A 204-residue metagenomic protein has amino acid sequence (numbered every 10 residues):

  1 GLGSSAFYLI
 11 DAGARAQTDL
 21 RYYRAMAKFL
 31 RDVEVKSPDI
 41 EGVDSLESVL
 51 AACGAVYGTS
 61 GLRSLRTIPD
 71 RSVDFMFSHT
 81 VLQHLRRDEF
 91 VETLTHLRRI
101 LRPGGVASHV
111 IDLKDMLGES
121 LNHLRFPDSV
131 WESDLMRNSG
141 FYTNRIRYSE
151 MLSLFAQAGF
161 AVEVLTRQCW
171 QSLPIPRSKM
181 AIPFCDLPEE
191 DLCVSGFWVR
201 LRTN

Functional and structural regions predicted by a protein language model:
L2-S64: Class I SAM-dependent methyltransferase SAM/SAH-binding core
A14-R15, D112-L117, C169: Short "lid" loop at the C-terminus of a central beta-strand within the Rossmann-like core of SAM-dependent
R63-M76: A short acidic, Gly/Pro-enriched loop at the edge of an enzyme's catalytic core that lines a small-molecule cofactor
D74-D88: A short SAM/SAH-binding and catalytic strip from SAM-dependent methyltransferases
V91-V106: A short glycine-rich, Lys/Arg-flanked "PGG" loop and its adjoining helix->strand segment in the class I
V106-W131: Conserved class I S-adenosyl-L-methionine
E132-S149: Acceptor-substrate binding/catalytic loop of class I
S153-A156, V162-N204: A C-terminal cap/extension of S-adenosyl-L-methionine-dependent methyltransferases that defines the acceptor-substrate
